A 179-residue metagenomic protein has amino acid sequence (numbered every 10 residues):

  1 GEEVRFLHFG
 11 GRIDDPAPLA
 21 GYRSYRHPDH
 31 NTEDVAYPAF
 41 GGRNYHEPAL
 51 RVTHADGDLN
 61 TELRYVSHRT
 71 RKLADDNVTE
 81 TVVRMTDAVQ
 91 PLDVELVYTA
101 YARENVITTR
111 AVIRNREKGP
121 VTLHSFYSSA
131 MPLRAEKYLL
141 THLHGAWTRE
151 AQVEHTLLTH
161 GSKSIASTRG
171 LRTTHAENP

Functional and structural regions predicted by a protein language model:
G1-P179: Polysaccharide-binding surfaces and accessory modules of carbohydrate-active proteins
